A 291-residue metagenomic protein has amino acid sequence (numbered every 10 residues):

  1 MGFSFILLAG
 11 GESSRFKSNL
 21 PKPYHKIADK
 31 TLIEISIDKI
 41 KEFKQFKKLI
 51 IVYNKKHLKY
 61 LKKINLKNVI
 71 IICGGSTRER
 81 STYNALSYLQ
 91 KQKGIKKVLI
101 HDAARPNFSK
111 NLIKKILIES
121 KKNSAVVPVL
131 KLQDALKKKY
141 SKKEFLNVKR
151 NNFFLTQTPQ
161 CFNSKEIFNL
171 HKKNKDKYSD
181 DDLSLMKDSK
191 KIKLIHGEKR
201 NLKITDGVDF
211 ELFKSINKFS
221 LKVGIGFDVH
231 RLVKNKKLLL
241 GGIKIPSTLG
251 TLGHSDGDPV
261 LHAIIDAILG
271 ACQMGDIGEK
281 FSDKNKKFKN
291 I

Functional and structural regions predicted by a protein language model:
G2-L58: N-terminal glycine-rich phosphate-binding loop and ensuing alpha1 helix
K26, N107, N147, C161 (+2 more regions): Short aromatic/basic micro-patch
I33-I95, N174: Conserved N-terminal catalytic core of the sugar/cofactor nucleotidyltransferase
T77-S141, Q157: Conserved beta-loop-beta/alpha segment of the NTase-like Rossmann-fold superfamily that binds/positions NTPs
A104, V260, I264, I268: Active-site His/Glu-centered metal-binding helix of metallohydrolases
S120, I268-I291: Glycine- and Gly-Pro-enriched alpha-helical subdomains that act as flexible, kink-prone "lid/hinge" or packing modules
F154-G224: Conserved alpha/beta core of the MobA/IspD/sugar-nucleotide pyrophosphorylase nucleotidyltransferase superfamily
S220-R231, N235-K237, G242-I243, S247-S255 (+3 more regions): Terminal domain-initiation and capping elements
